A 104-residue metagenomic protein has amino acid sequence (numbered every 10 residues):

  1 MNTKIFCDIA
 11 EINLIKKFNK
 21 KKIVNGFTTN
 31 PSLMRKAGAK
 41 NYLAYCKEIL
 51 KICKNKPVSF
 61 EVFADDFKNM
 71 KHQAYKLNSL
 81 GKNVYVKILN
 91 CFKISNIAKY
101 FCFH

Functional and structural regions predicted by a protein language model:
M1-N13: N- or domain-start disorder-to-order transition segments that initiate the globular core
F6-D8, S59-D66, G81-I94, H104: Catalytic beta/alpha-barrel core
I12-I15, R35-C53: Glycine-rich, positively charged N-terminal anion/phosphate-binding segment
N13-K21, N69-Q73, I97: Catalytic cores of alpha/beta
I23, L77-V84: Structural recognition of alpha->loop->beta junctions
F27-N30, V86: Conserved, mostly hydrophobic/aromatic
L33-R35, A64: Short histidine/acidic/glycine/proline-rich micro-motifs that form metal- and phosphate-coordinating active-site loops
L43-V58, S79-L80, I97-H104: Alpha-helix-loop-beta-strand connector modules within alpha/beta enzyme cores
